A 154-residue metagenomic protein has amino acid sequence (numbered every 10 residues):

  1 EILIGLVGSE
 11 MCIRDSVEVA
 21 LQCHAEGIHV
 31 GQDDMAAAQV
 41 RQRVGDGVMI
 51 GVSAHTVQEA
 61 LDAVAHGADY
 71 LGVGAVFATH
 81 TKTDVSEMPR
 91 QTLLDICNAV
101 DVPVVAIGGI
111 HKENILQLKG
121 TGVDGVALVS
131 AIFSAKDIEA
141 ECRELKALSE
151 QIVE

Functional and structural regions predicted by a protein language model:
E1-G8: Single conserved hydrophobic/aromatic residue that forms the stacking wall/gate of nucleotide- or nucleobase-binding
I4, L21, L94-C97, S130: A cross-family signal for key residues in well-ordered alpha-helices that form functional helical elements
S9-I13, Q32-H55, S86-A106, H111-K112 (+1 more regions): Alpha-helix-loop-beta-strand connector modules within alpha/beta enzyme cores
I13, H29, G51, Y70-G72 (+1 more regions): Conserved beta-strand positions in the central sheet of alpha/beta enzyme cores
S16-E26, V40, H55-G67, A99-V100 (+3 more regions): Catalytic cores of alpha/beta
A25-I28, V48: Active-site regions of enzymes building and remodeling cell-envelope glycoconjugates
Q32-V40, G72-D84, K119-L145: Glycine-rich phosphate-binding active-site loops on the catalytic face of alpha/beta enzymes
R43-G72, H80: A mid-sequence interfacial segment
